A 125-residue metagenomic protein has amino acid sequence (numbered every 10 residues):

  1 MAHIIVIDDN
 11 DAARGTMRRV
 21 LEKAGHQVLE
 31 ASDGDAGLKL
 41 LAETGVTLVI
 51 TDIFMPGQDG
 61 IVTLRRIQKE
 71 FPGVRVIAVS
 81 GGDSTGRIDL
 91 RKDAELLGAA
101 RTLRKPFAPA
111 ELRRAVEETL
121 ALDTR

Functional and structural regions predicted by a protein language model:
G15-K23: Charged docking surfaces used in two-component/phosphorelay signaling
G25-S32, L40: Short hydrophobic/Thr-rich beta-strand motif most characteristic of the beta2 strand and flanking loop of CheY-like
S32-A36, D59-V62: Acidic catalytic/metal-coordinating carboxylates
K39, I61-G73: Short amphipathic alpha-helix used as the core "switch/output" element in two-component signaling
D52: Active-site residues of response regulator receiver
M55: Receiver (REC) domain active-site loop signature in two-component systems and cognate sites in sensor histidine kinases
V62, D83-L103, R114: Alpha4 helix (beta4-alpha4-beta5 surface) of REC/receiver domains from two-component response regulators
I77-G82: Hydrophobic/aromatic residues positioned on beta-strands within the core alpha/beta folds
